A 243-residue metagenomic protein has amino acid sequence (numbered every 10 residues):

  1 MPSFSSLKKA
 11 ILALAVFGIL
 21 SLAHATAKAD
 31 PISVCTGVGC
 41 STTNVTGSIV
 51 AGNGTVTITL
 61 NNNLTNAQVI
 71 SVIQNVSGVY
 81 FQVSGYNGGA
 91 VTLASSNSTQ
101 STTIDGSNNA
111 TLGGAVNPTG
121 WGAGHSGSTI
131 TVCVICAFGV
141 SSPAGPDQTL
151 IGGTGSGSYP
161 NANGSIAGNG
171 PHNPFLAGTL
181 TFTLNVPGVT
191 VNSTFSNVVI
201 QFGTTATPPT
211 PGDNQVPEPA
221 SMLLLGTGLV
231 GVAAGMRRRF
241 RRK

Functional and structural regions predicted by a protein language model:
M1-F4, I19, T99, G139 (+2 more regions): Intrinsically disordered, low-complexity segments
P2-L12: Bacterial N-terminal signal peptides that target proteins for export
S3, A23, V232-A234: Coiled-coil-like amphipathic alpha-helices with heptad-repeat character
A10-F17, T227: Sec-dependent N-terminal signal peptides
I19-T26: C-terminal segment of classical bacterial N-terminal signal peptides
K28-Q215: Mature extracellular "passenger" or substrate-interacting domains of secreted, surface-exposed proteins
E218-R237: A short, hydrophobic C-terminal helix/tail in secreted or cell-surface proteins
R239-K243: Short, charged juxtamembrane terminal tails flanking transmembrane helices
